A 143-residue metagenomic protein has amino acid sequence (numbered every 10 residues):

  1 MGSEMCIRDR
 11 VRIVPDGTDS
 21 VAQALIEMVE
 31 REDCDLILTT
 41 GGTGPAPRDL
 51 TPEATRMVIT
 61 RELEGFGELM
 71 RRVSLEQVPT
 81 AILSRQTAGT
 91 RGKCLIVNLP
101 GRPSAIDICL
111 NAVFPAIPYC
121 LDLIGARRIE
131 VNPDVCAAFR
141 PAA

Functional and structural regions predicted by a protein language model:
M1-I7: Short, small-residue-biased leader/transition segments that mark boundaries at the very start of proteins
G2, E27, R85-T87: Short, flexible, glycine/charge-rich loop motifs used to bind or transfer phosphoryl groups or to couple energy/partner
E4, D35, C94: Conserved acidic residues
D9-T39, G44-R61: N-terminal small/polar loop signature for handling phosphorylated ligands or for N-terminal nucleophile
L50-A143: Proline/glycine-rich low-complexity loops and linkers
